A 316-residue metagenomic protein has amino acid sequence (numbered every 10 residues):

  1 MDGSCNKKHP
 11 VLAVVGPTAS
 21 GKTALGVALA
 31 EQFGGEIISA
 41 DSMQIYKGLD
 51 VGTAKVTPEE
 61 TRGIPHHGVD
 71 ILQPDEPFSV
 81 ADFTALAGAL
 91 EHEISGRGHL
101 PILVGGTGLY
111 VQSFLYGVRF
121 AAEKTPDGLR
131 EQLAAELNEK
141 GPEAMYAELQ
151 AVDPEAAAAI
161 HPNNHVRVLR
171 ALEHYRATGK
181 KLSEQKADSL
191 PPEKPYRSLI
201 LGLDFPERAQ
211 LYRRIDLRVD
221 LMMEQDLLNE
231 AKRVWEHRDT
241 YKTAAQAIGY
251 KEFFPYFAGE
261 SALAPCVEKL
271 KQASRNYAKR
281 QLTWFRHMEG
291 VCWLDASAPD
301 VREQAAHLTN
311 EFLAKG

Functional and structural regions predicted by a protein language model:
M1-G316: Phosphate/pyrophosphate-binding catalytic cores of soluble transferases and nucleic-acid-acting enzymes
